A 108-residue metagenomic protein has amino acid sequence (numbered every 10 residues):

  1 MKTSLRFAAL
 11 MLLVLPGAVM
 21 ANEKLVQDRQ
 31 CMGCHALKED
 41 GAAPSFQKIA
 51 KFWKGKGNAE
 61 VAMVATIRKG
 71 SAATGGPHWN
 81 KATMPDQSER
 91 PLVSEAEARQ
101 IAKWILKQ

Functional and structural regions predicted by a protein language model:
M1-A9: Bacterial N-terminal signal peptides that target proteins for export
P16-A21: N-terminal signal peptide c-region/cleavage motif recognized by signal peptidases
E23-L25: Immediate flanking context of iron-sulfur cluster ligation sites
Q27, A36-R68: Gly/Gly-Pro-rich "capping" loops immediately C-terminal to redox-active cysteine motifs in periplasmic/lumenal
Q30-L37, I101: The canonical Cys-X-X-Cys-His
G33, P44-K51, K69-E97: Axial heme c-ligation environment in periplasmic c-type cytochrome domains
V64, E95-A102: Short, amphipathic alpha-helical "lid/cap" segments that border enzyme active or binding sites
R90-V93, A102-Q108: Short, exposed beta-strand-loop hairpins at the edges of beta-sheets in extracellular/periplasmic proteins
